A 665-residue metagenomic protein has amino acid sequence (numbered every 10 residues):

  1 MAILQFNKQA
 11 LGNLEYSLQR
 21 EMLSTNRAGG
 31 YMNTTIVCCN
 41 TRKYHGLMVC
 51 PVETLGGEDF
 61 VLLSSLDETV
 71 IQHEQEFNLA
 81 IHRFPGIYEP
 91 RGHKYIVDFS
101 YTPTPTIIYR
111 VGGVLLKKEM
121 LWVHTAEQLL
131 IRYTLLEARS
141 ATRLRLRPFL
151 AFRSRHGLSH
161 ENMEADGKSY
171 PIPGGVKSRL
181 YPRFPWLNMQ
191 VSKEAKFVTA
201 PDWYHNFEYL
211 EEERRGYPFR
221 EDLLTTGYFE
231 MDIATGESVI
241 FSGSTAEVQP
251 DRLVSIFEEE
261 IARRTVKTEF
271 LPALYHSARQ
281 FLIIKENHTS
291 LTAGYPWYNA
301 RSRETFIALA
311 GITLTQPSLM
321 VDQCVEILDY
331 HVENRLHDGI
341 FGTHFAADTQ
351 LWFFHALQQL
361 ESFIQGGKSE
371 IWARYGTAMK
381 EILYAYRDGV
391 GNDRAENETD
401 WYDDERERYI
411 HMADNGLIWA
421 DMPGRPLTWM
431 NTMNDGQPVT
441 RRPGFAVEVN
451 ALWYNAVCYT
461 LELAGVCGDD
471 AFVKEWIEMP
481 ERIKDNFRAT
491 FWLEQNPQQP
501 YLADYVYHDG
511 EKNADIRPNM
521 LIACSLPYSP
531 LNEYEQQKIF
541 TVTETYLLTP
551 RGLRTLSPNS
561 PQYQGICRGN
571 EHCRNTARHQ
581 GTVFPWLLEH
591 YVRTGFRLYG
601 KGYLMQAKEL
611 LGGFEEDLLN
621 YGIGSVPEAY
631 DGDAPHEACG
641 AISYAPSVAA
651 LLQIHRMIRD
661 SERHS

Functional and structural regions predicted by a protein language model:
M1-V266, R303, S318-M320, D329-E333 (+3 more regions): Terminal accessory carbohydrate-recognition/targeting modules of carbohydrate-active enzymes
A2-T54, G342-G366, P500-T543, I566 (+1 more regions): C-terminal capping/lid segments that line or modulate ligand- or cofactor-binding pockets
E137-A138, S159-N162, P171, M231-T235 (+8 more regions): Aromatic-rich carbohydrate-recognition surfaces in CAZymes
A195-M231, W429-A446, P558-T576: Glycine-rich phosphate/pyrophosphate-binding loop and adjacent beta-alpha nucleotide/cofactor-binding cores
D251, L360-R374, Y459-I477, Y534 (+1 more regions): Inter-helical turn/loop segments and adjacent helix faces that build the functional surface of alpha-helical bundle
T268, P272, R387, G391-E407 (+4 more regions): Catalytic cores of carbohydrate-active enzymes
I283-L291, E333-H344, W419-F445, D509 (+2 more regions): Acidic/His metal-coordination segments adjacent to aromatic residues that form catalytic metal sites in metalloenzymes
I283-T305: Internal amphipathic alpha-helical repeat/solenoid segments
